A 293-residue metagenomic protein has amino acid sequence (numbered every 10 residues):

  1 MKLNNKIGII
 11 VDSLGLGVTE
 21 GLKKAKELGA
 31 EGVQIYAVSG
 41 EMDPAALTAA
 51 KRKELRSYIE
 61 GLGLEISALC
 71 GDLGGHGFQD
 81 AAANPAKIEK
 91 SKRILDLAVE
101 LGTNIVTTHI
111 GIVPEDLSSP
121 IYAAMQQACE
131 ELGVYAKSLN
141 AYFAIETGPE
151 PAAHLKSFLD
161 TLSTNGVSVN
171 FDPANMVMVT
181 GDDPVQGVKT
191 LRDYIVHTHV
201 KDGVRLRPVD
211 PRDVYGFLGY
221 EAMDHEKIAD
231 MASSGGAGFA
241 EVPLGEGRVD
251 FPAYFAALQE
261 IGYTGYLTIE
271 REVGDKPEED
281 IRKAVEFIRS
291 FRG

Functional and structural regions predicted by a protein language model:
K2-L16: Boundary/entry segment of secreted carbohydrate-active catalytic domains
I7, G32, L69, Q127-R248 (+1 more regions): Acidic/histidine-rich catalytic cores of soluble enzymes
L14-G15, T268-P277: A short, acidic, flexible beta-alpha connecting loop/helix-capping segment that sits on the rim of active
G17-K24, Y58-G61, E65, G77-F171 (+1 more regions): Active-site acidic/histidine proton-transfer and metal-coordination neighborhood in alpha/beta enzyme cores
A25, V33, I59, A98 (+6 more regions): Conserved, mostly hydrophobic/aromatic
A30, A98, T103, I195 (+1 more regions): A structural motif
Q34-I59, I110-L117: Glycine-rich, proline-tolerant flexible connector loops at the mouths of alpha/beta enzymes
P277-G293: C-terminal helical cap(s) of enzyme catalytic domains, especially alpha/beta-barrels
